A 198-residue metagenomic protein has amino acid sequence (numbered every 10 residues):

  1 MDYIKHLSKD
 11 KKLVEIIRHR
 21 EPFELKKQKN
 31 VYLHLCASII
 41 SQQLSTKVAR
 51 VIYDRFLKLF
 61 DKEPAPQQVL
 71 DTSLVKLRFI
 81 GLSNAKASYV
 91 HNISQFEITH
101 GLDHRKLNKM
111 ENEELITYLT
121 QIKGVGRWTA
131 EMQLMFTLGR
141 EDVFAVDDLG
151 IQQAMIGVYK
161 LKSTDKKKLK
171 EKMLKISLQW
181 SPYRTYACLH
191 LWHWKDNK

Functional and structural regions predicted by a protein language model:
M1-F23, E113, R127-F136, R140-K198: C-terminal accessory module of base-excision DNA glycosylases/AP lyases that mediates lesion recognition and DNA
K9-V14, S45, A49-Q121, Q179-S181: Alpha-helical ds-nucleic-acid-binding substructure associated with the helix-hairpin-helix region of base-excision DNA
L25-L33, G81-A85, L174-R184: Structural motif
K29-Q43: Alpha-helical scaffold segments that form or flank carboxylate-/histidine-based iron centers
K29-Y32, Q67-V69, N108-E111, V146 (+1 more regions): Short acidic alpha-helix initiation/capping motifs at coil-to-helix transition points, especially at protein N-termini
N30-H34, D71, E113-I116, M173: Alpha-helical scaffolds flanking conserved acidic
Q43-V51, I98-L102, L138-V143, W194-K198: Short helix-capping/linker segments at secondary-structure and domain boundaries
